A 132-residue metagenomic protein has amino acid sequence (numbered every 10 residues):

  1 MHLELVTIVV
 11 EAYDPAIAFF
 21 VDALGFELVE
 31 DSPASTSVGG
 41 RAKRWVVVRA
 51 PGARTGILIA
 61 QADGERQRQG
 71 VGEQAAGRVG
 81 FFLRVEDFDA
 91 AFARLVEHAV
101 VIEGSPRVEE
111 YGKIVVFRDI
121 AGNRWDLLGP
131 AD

Functional and structural regions predicted by a protein language model:
M1-I17, R78-F81, A131-D132: N-terminal beta-strand motif that seeds the catalytic metal site of vicinal oxygen chelate
L5-I8, R44, L83, F92-D132: Vicinal oxygen chelate
T7-T55: Core segments of cupin and vicinal oxygen chelate
A12, D87, D119: Acidic di-acidic motifs
F19, D89-R94: Short amphipathic alpha-helices within nucleic acid-binding modules
T36-V38, V47-R49, V71-E73, F92 (+1 more regions): Short secondary-structure boundary/capping segments
V47, I57-A60, D126-L128: Conserved beta-strand in the GNAT
P51-G56, D63-R66, D87-D89: Short, charged/polar surface micro-motifs in flexible loops or helix N-caps
